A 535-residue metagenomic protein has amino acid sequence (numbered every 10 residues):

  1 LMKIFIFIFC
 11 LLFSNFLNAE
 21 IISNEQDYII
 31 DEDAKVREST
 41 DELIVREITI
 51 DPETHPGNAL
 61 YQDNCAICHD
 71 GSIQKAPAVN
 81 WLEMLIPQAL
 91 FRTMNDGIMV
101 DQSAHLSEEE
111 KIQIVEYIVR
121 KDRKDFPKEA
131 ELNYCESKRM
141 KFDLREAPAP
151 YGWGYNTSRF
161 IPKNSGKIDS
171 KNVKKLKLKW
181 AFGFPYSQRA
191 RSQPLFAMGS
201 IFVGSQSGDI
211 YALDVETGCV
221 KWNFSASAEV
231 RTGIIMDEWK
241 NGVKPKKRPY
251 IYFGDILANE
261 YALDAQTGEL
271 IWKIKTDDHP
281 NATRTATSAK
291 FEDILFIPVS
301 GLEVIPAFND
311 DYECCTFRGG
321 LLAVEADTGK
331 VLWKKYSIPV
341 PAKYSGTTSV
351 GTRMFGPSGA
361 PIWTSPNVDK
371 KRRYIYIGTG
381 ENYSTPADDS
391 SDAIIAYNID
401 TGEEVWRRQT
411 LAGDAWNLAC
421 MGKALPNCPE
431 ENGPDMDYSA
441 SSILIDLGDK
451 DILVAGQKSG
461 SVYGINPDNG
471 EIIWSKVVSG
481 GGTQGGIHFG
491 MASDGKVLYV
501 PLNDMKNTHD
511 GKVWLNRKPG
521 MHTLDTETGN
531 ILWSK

Functional and structural regions predicted by a protein language model:
L17-A19: Boundary at the C-terminal end of the N-terminal hydrophobic targeting segment
I22-L60, E131, K138-R139: Electrostatic cytochrome c docking/interface patches
D27-D31, A76-K124, Y374: Extracytoplasmic electron-transfer domains, predominantly the class I c-type cytochrome c fold
D33, N133-K179, S337, A342: Blade/loop signatures of beta-propeller domains
G57, Y61-S72, L90, I114 (+1 more regions): The canonical Cys-X-X-Cys-His
K75-A76, T157-K163, S187-S192, Y211 (+1 more regions): Short, solvent-exposed loop/turn elements at domain surfaces
P87, S170-P185, I210-V230, I235-A282 (+5 more regions): Extracytoplasmic/lumenal domain signature
